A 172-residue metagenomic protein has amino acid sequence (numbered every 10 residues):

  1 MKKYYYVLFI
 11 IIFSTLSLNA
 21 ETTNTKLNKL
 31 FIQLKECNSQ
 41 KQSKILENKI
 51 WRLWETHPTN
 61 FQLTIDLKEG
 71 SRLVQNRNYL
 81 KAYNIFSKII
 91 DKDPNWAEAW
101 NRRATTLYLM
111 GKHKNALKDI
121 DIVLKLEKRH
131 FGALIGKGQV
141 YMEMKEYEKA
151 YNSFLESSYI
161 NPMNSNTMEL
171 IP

Functional and structural regions predicted by a protein language model:
L18-K68: N-terminal leader/linker segments that initiate helical-solenoid repeat arrays
F31-N38, M142-N166, P172: TPR/TPR-like (Sel1-like) alpha-helical repeat modules
Q40-S43, Y79, H113, Y147: TPR-repeat structural position
K41-K44, P58, F131-G132, N161-P172: Boundary/linker segments of alpha-helical solenoid repeat arrays
N48-W51, S87, D121, L155: Alpha-solenoid helical repeat scaffolds
N60-E127, G132: Alpha-helical adaptor scaffolds
